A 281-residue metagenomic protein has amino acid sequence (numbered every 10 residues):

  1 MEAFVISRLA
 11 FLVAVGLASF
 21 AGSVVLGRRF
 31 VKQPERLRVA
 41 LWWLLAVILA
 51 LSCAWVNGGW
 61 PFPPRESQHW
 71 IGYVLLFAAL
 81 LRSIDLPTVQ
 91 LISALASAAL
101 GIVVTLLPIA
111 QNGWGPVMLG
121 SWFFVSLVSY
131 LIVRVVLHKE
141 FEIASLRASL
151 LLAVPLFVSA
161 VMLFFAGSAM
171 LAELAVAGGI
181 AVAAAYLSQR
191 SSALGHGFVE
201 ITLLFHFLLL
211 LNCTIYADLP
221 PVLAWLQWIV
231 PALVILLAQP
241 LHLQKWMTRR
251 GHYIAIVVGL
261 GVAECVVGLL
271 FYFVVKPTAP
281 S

Functional and structural regions predicted by a protein language model:
M1-A14, M170-A177, A185-S281: C-terminal transmembrane helix-loop-helix hairpin of multi-pass membrane proteins
M1-P63, V257-S281: N-terminal signal-anchor module of multipass membrane proteins
A3-A18, G58-L75, A110-L127, A169-G179 (+1 more regions): Structural signature of hydrophobic alpha-helical transmembrane segments
L12-V24, I71-I84, A98, S121-R134 (+3 more regions): Hydrophobic cores of alpha-helical transmembrane segments in multi-pass inner/ER membrane proteins, independent
Q33-A46, L86-I102, G115-F123, I132-F207 (+1 more regions): Cytoplasm-facing juxtamembrane segments at the starts of transmembrane helices in multi-pass membrane proteins
L41, A50, V56, P61-L76 (+3 more regions): Hydrophobic alpha-helical segments that drive targeting, anchoring, or assembly
A46-L107: Long, hydrophobic/aromatic-enriched structural stretches that serve as scaffold segments
A54-W60, T105-N112, V161-G167, C213-Y216 (+2 more regions): Juxtamembrane "helix-exit" motif on the non-cytosolic side of transmembrane helices
